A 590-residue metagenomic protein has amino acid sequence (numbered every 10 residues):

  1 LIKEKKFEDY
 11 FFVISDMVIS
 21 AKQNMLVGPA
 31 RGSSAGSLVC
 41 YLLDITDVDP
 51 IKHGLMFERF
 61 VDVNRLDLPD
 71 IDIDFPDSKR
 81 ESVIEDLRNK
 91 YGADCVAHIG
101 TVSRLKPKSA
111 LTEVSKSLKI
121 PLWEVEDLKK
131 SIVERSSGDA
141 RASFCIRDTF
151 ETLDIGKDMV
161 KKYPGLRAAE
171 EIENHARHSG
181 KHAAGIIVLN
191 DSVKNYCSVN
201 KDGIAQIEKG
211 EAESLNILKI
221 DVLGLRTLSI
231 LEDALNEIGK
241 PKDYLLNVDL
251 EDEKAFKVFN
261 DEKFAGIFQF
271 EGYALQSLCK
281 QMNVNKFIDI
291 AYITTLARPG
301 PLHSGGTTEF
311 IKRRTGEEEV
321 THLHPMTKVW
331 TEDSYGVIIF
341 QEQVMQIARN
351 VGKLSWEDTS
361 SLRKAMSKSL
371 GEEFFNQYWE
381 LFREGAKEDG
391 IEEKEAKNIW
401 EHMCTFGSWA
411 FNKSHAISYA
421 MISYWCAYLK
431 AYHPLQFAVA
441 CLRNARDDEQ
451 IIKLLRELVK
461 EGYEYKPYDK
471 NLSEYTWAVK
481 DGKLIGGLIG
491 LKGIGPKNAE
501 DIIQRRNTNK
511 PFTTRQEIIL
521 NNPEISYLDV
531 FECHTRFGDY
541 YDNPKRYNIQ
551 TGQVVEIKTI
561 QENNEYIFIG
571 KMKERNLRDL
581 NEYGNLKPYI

Functional and structural regions predicted by a protein language model:
L1-I590: Noncatalytic, beta-rich nucleic-acid-contacting surfaces in large DNA/RNA-processing enzymes
